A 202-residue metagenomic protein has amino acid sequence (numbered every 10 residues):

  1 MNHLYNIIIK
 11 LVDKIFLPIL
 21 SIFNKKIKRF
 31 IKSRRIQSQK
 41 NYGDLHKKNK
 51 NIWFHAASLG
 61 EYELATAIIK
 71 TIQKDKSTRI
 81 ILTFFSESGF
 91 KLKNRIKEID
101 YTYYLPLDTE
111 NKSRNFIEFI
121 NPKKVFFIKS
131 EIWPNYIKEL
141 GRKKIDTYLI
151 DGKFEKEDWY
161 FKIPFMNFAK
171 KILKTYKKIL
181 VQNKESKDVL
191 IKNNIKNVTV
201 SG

Functional and structural regions predicted by a protein language model:
M1, Y5-V12, F16-F23: Membrane-interacting alpha-helical segments
L17, S21-G202: Active-site and donor-binding regions of nucleotide-sugar-utilizing enzymes
